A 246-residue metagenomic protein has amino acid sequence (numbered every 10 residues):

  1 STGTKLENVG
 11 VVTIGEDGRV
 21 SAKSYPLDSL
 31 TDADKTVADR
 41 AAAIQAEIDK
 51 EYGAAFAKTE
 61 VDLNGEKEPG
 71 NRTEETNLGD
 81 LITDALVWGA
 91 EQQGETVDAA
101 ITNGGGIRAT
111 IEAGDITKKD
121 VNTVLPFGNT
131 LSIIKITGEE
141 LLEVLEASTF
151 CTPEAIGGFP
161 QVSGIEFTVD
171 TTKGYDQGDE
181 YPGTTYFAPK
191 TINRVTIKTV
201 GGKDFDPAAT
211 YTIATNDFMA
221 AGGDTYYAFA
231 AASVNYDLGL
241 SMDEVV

Functional and structural regions predicted by a protein language model:
S1-A55, T152-P160, D179-Y181: Active-site-adjacent helix-turn-beta-strand microarchitecture at beta-sheet edges that either contains or buttresses
T2, F56, N71-E74, N129 (+1 more regions): Preference for short coil/turn "hinge" residues that link or interrupt alpha-helices
T2-T4, E75-N77, N122: Short Gly/Pro-enriched turn/cap motifs at secondary-structure boundaries
N8, R19-A22, L81-V246: Feature captures C-terminal
K23-Y25, A55-D62, I133-K135: Short amphipathic
T31-I116: Hard-cation-handling environments
